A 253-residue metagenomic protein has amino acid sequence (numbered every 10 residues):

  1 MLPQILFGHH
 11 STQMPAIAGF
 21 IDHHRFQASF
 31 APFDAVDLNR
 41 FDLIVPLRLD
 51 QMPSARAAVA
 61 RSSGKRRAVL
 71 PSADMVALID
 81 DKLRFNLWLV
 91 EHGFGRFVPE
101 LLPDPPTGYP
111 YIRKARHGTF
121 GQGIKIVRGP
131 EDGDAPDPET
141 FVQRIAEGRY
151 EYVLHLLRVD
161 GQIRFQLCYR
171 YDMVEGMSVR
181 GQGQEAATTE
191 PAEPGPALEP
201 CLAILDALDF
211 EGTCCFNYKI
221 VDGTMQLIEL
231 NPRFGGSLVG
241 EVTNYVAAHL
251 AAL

Functional and structural regions predicted by a protein language model:
P3-I5, V45, I112-K114, L156 (+2 more regions): A short beta-strand motif that forms the metal-chelation/ATP-contact edge of phosphoryl-transfer active sites
S11-P99, P103-D104: Conserved N-proximal alpha/beta basic substrate-recognition cap immediately N-terminal to, or forming the N-lobe
L49-M52, R116-G118, R233: Short glycine-rich anion-binding loops that position phosphate/pyrophosphate groups of nucleotides and phosphorylated
A73-Y152, V159-I163, P191-L198: Active-site nucleotide/adenylate-binding loops and adjacent lid/helix of ATP-dependent enzymes
Q122, Y152-L154, F216, M225-I228: Change "...and in nucleic-acid phosphodiester-cleaving endonucleases..." to "...and in nucleic-acid processing enzymes
R144-D209, N231-A252: ATP-dependent carboxylate/phosphate-activation module, predominantly the ATP-grasp catalytic core and closely related
F210-D222: A short glycine-rich, hydrophobically flanked beta-strand micro-motif that places a catalytic Asp/Glu for divalent metal
